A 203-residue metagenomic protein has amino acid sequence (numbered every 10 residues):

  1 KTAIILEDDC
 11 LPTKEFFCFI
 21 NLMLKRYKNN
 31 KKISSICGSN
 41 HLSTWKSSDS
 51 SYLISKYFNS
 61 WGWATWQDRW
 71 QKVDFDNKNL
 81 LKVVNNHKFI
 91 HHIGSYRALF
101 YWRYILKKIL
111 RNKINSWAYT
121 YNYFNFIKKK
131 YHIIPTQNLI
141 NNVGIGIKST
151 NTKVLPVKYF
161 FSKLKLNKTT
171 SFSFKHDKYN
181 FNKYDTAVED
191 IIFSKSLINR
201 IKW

Functional and structural regions predicted by a protein language model:
K1-I5, C10-W203: An acidic/histidine-cluster motif and surrounding catalytic segment that typifies divalent-metal-assisted enzyme active
